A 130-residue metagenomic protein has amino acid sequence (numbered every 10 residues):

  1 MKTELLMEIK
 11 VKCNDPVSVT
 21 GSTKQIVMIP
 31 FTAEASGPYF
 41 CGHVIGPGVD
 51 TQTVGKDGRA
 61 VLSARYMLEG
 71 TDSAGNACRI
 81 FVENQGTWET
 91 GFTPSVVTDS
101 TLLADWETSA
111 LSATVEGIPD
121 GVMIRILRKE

Functional and structural regions predicted by a protein language model:
M1-E130: Beta-strand-enriched cores of mature, soluble protein domains
